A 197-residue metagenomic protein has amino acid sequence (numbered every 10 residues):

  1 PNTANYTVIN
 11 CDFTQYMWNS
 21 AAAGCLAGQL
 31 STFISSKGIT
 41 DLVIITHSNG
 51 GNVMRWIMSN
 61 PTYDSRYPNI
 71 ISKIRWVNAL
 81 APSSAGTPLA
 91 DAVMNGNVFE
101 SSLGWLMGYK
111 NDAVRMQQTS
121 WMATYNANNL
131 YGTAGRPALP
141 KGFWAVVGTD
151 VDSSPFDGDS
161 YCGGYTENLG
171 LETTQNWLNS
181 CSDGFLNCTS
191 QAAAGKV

Functional and structural regions predicted by a protein language model:
P1-L42, N95: Active-site catalytic motif of lipid deacylating hydrolases and related acyltransferases
Q15, N19, H47, R136-L139: Aromatic-acidic/polar surface patches that form glycan- and anion
S31-L42, R66-I70, G132-P137: Surface-exposed acidic, glycine-flexible loop patches that form ligand/cofactor-binding and adhesion interfaces
I44-T46, L80: Short beta-strand immediately N-terminal to the catalytic nucleophile in serine-hydrolase-like folds
T46-G50, M54-R55: Gly/Ala-rich beta-loop-alpha elbow adjacent to hydrolase catalytic centers
R55-I57, S190: Short hydrophobic alpha-helical segments that form membrane-spanning helices or hydrophobic packing faces of helical
P68-V197: Helical cap/lid subdomain of alpha/beta-hydrolase-fold lipid enzymes that gates access to the catalytic pocket
